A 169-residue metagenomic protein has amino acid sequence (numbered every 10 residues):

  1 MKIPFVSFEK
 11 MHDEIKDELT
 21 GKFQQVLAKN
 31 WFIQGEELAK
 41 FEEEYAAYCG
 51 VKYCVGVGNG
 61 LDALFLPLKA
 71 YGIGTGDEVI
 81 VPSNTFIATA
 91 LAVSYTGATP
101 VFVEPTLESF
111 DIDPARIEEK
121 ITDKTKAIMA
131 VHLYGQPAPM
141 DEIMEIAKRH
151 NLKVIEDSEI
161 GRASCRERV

Functional and structural regions predicted by a protein language model:
M1-W31, E36: N-terminal "arm"/small-domain region of PLP-dependent enzymes with the aminotransferase-like
K2, V51, N151-L152: A generic structural signal for alpha->beta connector loops
K10, K40, D62, I87-A88 (+1 more regions): Short alpha-helical
T20-Q24, A28, E42-A46, F65 (+4 more regions): Solvent-exposed, non-membrane alpha-helical residues enriched in polar/charged side chains
W31-E78, A92-T96, V101-E104: Phosphate-binding glycine-rich loop
K69-G161: PLP-dependent aminotransferase-like
E159-V169: Residue-level detector of conserved catalytic or cofactor/ligand-binding positions in enzyme active sites
